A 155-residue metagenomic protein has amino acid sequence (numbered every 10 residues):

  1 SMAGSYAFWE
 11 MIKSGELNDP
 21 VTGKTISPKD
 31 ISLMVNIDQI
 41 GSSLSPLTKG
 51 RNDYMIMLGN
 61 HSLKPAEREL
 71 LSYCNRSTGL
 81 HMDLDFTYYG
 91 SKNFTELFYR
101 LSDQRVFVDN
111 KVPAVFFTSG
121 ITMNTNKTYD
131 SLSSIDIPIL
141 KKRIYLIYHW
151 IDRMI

Functional and structural regions predicted by a protein language model:
S1-V108, A114: Metal-dependent peptidase/peptidase-like ectodomains
T118-I155: His/Asp/Glu-rich mid-to-C-terminal helical/loop segments that flank catalytic regions of hydrolases
